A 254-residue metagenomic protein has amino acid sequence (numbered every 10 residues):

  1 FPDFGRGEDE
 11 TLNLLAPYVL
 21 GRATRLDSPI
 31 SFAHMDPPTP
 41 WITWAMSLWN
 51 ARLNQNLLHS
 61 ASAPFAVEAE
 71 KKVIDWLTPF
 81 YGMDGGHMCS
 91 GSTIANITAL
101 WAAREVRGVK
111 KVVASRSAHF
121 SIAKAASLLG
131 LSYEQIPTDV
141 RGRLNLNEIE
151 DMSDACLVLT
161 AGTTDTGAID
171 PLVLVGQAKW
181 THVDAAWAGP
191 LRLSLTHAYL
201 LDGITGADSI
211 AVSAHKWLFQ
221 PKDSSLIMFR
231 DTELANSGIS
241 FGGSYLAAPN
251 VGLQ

Functional and structural regions predicted by a protein language model:
F1-G82: N-terminal entrance/gating region of PLP-dependent enzymes' catalytic architecture
V67-D75, G85-G108, S121-A125: Conserved beta-loop-alpha segment that forms the PLP phosphate-binding cup at the N-terminus of a helix
T98-W101, A123-L128, A168-P171, L191-H197 (+1 more regions): Short acidic, glycine/serine/threonine-rich loops at helix termini
R107-D154: PLP-dependent aminotransferase-like
G142-A186: Active-site phosphate-binding strand-loop segment of PLP-dependent enzymes
L144, L193-A207: Acidic/histidine-rich catalytic neighborhood
D202-Q254: Active-site C-terminal subdomain of aminotransferase-like
